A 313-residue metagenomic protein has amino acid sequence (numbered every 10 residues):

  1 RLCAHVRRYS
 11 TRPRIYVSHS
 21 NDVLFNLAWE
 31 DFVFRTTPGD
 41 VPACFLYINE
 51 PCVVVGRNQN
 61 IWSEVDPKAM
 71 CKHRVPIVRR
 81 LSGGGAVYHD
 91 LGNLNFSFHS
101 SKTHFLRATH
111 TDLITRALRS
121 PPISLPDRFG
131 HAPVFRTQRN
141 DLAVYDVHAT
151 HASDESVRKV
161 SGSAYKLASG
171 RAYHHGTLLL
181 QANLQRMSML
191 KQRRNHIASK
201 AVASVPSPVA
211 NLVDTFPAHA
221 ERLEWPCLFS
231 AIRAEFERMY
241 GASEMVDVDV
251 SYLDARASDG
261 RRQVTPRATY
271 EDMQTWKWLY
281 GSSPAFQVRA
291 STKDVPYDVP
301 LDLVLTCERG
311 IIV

Functional and structural regions predicted by a protein language model:
R1-A108: N-terminal lobe of the biotin/lipoate ligase/transferase fold
F32, D112-V134, A149-A285: Long, positively charged amphipathic alpha-helical accessory segments at protein N-termini or as interdomain linkers
I48-P51, A132-D146: Short, glycine/charge-rich beta-strand/loop segments that flank catalytic centers and engage negatively charged groups
N49, D90, Q138, A172-H174 (+2 more regions): A generic structural signal for well-ordered coil/turn residues at beta-strand boundaries that shape enzyme active-site
N49-E50, D90-L91, Y145-S156, A168-S169 (+2 more regions): Short acidic-glycine loop/turn motifs at beta-strand connectors
R80-N95, R139-D146, K159, Y165-Y173 (+1 more regions): FAD-binding core of FAD-dependent oxidoreductases, characterized by glycine-rich FAD pyrophosphate-binding loops
D294-V313: Substrate-recognition/cap regions that form aromatic- and gly/pro-loop-enriched pockets for small-molecule ligands
